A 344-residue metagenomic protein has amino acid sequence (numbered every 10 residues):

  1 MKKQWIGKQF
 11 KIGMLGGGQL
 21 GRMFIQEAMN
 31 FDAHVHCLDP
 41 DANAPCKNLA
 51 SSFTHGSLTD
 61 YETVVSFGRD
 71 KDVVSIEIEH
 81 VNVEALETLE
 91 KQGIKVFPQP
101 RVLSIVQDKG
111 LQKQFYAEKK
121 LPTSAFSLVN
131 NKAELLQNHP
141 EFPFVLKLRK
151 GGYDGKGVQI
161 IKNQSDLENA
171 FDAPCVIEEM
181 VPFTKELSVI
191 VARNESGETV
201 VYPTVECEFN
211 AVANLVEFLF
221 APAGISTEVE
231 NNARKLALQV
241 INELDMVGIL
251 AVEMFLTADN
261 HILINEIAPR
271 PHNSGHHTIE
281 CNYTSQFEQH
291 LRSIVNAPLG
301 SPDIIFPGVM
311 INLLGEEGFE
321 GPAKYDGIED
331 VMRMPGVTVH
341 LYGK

Functional and structural regions predicted by a protein language model:
M1-Q107: ATP-binding N-terminal substructure of ATP-dependent carboxylate-amine bond-forming enzymes
H36-L38, P140-E141, I294-P298, M332-K344: Short amphipathic beta-strand starts and helix->beta connectors
E62-T63, A85, A133-L135, D166: Short acidic active-site motifs
P98-V158, Q164: A conserved helix-loop-beta module that forms one wall/lid of the active-site cleft in ATP-utilizing catalytic domains
G157-V252, L256-D259: Internal nucleotide-binding/catalytic subdomain
N232-V252, A258, A268-F319: Active-site "cap" helix and flanking loop/linker of ATP-utilizing ligase/carboxylase catalytic domains
L313-K344: Glycine-rich active-site loop/lid that clamps phosphate-bearing ligands
